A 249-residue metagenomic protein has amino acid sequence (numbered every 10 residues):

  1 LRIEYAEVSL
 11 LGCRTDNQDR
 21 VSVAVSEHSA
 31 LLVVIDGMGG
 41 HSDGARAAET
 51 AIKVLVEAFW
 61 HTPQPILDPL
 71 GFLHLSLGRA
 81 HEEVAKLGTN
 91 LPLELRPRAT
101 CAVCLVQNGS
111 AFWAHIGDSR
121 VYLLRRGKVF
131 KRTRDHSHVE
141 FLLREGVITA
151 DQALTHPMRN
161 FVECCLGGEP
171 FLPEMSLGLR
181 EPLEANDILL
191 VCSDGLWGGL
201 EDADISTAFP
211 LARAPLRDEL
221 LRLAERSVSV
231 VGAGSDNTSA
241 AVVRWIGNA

Functional and structural regions predicted by a protein language model:
L1-A249: PP2C/PPM-type serine/threonine phosphatase catalytic domain
